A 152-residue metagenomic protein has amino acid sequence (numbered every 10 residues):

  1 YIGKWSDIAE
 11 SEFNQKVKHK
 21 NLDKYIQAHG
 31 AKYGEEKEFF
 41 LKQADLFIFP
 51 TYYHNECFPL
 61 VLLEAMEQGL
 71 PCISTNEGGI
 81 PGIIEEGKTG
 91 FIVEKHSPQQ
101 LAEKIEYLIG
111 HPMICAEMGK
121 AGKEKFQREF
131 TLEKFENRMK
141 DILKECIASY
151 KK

Functional and structural regions predicted by a protein language model:
S11-K32: Nucleotide-activated donor-binding/catalytic signature segment of Leloir-type glycosyltransferases, i.e., the conserved
Y33-A44, E67, E85: Short acidic alpha-helix that forms the nucleotide-activated donor recognition element in Leloir-type transferases
K42-C57, L70: Acidic donor-binding loop of glycosyltransferase active sites
P59-L62, I80: Short glycine/serine-rich donor-binding loops of glycosyltransferases
E67, P71-S74: Short hydrophobic beta-strand element within catalytic cores of glycosyltransferases and related nucleotide-activated
E86-G87, F91-P98, Y107-P112: Conserved acidic donor-binding segment of nucleotide-sugar-dependent glycosyltransferases
Q100, Y107, I114-E129, F135-D141: A short, well-ordered alpha-helix in the C-terminal region of glycosyltransferases
K140-K152: C-terminal amphipathic helix plus adjacent low-complexity, charged tail appended to glycosyltransferase catalytic
